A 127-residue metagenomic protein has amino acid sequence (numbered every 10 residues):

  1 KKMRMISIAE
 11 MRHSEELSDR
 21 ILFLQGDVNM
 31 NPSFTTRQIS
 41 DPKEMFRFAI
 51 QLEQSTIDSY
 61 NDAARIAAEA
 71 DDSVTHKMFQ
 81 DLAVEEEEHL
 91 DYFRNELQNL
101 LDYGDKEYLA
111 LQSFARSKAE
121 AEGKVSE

Functional and structural regions predicted by a protein language model:
K1-E127: Iron-associated oxidoreductase/ferritin-like identity signal
